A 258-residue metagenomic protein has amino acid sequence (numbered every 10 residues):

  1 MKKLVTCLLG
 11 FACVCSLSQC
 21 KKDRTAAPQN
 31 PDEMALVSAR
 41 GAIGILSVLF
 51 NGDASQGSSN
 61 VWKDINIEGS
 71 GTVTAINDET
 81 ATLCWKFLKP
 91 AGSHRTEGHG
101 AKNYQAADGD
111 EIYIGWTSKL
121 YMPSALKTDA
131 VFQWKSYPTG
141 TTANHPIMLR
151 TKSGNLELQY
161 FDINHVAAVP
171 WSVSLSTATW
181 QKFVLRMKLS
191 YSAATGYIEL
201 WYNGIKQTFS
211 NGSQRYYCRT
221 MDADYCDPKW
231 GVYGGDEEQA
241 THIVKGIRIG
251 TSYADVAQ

Functional and structural regions predicted by a protein language model:
K2-G10: Sec-dependent signal peptide recognition, specifically the positively charged N-region followed immediately by
L9-C13, W85: Short N-terminal leader segment in a subset of presequences, especially plant chloroplast and some mitochondrial
C15-Q19: C-terminal motif of bacterial Sec signal peptides marking the signal peptidase cleavage site
K21-D23: Bacterial signal peptide processing site
A26-K182, M187-Q258: Low-complexity, Ser/Thr/Pro/Gly-rich disordered linker/stalk regions
